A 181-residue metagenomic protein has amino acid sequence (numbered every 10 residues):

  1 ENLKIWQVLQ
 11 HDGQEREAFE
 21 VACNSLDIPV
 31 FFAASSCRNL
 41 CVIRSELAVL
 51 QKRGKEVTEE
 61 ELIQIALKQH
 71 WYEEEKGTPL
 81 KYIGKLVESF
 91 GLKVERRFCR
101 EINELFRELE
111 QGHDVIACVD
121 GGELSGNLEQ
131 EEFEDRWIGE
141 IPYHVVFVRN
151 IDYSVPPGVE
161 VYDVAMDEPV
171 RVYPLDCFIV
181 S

Functional and structural regions predicted by a protein language model:
E1-G77: Active-site-adjacent structural segments surrounding the nucleophilic cysteine of cysteine proteases and isopeptidases
N2-K4, E61-S181: Conserved active-site-adjacent core of cysteine acyl-enzyme catalytic domains
